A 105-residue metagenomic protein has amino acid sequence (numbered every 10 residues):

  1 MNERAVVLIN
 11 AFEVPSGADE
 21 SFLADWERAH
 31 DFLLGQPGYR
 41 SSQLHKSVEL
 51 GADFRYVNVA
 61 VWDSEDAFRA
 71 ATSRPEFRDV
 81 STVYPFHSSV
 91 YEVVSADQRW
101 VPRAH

Functional and structural regions predicted by a protein language model:
M1, A18-D19, D31, G35 (+1 more regions): Intrinsically disordered, low-complexity segments enriched in polar/charged residues with Gly/Pro, especially when
M1, P15, E27-R28, G38 (+1 more regions): Short, mixed-charge, low-aromatic patches
M1-V6, Q43-F54, V80-H105: Glycine-rich beta-strand-turn "strand-cap" elements at beta-sheet edges
A5-E13, Q43-R74: Short, well-ordered beta-strand segments in beta-rich or mixed alpha/beta enzyme and ligand-binding folds
E13-L23: Short, surface-exposed ligand-recognition loops at beta-strand->loop->(often short) alpha-helix junctions that present
E27-R40, V61-D97: An amphipathic, aromatic/His-enriched active-site/gating alpha helix that lines ligand/cofactor pockets
